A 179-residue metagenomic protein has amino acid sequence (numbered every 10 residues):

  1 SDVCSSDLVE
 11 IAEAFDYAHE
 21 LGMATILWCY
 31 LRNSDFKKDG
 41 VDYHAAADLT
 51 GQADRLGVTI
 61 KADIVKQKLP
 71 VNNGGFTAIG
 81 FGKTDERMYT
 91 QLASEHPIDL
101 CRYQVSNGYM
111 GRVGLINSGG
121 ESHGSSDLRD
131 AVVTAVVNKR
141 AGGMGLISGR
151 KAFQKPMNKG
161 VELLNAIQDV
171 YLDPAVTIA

Functional and structural regions predicted by a protein language model:
D2-S5: Short, small-residue-biased leader/transition segments that mark boundaries at the very start of proteins
L8-T90: Conserved anion-binding
K68-A179: Catalytic-face loop-and-helix region of soluble metabolic enzyme cores
